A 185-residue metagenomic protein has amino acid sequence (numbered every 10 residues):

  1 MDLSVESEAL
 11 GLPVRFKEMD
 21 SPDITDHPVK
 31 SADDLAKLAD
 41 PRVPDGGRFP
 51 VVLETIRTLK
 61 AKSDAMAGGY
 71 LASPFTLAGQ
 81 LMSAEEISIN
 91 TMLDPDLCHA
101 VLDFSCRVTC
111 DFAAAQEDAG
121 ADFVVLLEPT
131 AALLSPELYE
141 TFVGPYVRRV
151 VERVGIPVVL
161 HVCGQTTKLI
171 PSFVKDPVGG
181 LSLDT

Functional and structural regions predicted by a protein language model:
D2-R42, T58-K62: A contiguous, low-structure linker/loop signature
P41-T185: Active-site loop segments of alpha/beta catalytic cores
